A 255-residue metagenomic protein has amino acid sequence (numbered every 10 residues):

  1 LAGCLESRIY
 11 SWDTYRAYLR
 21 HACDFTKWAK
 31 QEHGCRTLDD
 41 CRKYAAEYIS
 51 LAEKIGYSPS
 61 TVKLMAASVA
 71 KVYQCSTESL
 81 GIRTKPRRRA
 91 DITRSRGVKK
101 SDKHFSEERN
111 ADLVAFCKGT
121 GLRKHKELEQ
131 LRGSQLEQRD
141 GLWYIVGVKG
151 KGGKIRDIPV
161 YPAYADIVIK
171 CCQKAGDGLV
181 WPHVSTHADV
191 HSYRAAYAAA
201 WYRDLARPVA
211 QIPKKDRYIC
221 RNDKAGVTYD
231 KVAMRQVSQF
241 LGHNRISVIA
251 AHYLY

Functional and structural regions predicted by a protein language model:
A2-R87: N-terminal core-binding DNA-recognition domain of tyrosine recombinases/integrases
S79-E107, G152-P162, A175-D177: DNA breakage-rejoining catalytic core of tyrosine-based enzymes
S95-H125, T228-M234: Basic, Lys/Arg- and aromatic-enriched nucleic-acid-binding interface segment
E107, F116-Q130, A200, D204-V209 (+1 more regions): A short, glycine-centered helix-capping/turn motif at helix boundaries that positions DNA-contacting or catalytic
E127-L128, H191-A206, R221, A225 (+1 more regions): Short, basic/aromatic-rich helical patch in the C-terminal catalytic core of site-specific tyrosine
Q130-D166: Conserved tyrosine-mediated DNA breakage-rejoining catalytic core shared by Y-recombinases
E137-Q138, R207-H252: Short, polar N-cap/turn motifs at the start of nucleic acid-interacting alpha helices
K154-V209, K231: Active-site/catalytic core of tyrosine-dependent DNA strand-transfer enzymes
